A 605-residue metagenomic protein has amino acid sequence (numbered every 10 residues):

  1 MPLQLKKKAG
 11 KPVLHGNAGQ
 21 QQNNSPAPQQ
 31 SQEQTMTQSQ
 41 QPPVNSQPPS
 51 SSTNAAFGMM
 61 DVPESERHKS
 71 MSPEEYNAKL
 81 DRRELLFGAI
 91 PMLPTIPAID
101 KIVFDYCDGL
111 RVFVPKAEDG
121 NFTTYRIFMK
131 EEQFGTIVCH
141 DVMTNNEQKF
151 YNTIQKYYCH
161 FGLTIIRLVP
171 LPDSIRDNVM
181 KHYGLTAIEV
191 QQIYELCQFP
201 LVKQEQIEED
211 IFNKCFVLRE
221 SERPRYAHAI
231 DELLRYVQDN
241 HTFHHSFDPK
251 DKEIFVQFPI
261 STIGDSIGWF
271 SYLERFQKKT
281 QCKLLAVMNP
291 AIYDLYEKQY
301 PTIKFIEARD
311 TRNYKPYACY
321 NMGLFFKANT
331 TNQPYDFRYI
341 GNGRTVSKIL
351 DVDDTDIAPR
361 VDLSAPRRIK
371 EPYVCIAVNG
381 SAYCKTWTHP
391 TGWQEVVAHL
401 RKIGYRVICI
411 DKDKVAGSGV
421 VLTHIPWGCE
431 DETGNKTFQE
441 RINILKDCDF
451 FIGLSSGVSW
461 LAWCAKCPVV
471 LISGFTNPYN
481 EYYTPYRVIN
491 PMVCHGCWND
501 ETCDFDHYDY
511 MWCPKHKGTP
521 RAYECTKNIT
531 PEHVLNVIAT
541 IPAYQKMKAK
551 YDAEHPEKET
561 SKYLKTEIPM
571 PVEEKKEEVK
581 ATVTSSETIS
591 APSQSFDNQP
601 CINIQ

Functional and structural regions predicted by a protein language model:
P2-Q20, P26-A27, Q38, K576-Q605: Long, low-complexity, intrinsically disordered segments
Q41-V44: Short, basic, low-complexity termini and linkers enriched in Ser/Thr/Gly/Pro that act as targeting/leader peptides
P49-S51, A55-G58, E74-K580, T584-E587 (+1 more regions): Catalytic machinery of carbohydrate-active enzymes, primarily nucleotide-sugar-dependent glycosyltransferases
P63-E64: Charged, low-complexity eukaryotic segments that initiate or comprise alpha-helical interaction-prone regions
